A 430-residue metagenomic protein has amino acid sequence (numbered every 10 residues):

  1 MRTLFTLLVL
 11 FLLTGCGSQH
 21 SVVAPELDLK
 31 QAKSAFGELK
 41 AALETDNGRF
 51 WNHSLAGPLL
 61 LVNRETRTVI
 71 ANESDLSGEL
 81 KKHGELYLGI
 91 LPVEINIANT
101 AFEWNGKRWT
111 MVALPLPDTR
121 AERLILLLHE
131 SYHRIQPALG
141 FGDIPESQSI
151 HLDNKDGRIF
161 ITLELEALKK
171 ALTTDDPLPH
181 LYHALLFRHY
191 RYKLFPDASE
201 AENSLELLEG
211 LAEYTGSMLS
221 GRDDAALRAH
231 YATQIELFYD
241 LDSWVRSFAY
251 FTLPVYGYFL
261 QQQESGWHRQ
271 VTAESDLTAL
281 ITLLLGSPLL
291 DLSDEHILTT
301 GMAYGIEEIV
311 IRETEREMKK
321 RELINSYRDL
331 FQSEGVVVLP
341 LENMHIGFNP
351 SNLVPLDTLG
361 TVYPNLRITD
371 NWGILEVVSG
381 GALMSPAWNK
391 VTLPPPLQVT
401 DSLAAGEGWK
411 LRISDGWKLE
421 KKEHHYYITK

Functional and structural regions predicted by a protein language model:
M1-F5: Positively charged n-region of N-terminal signal peptides that target proteins for export
T14-G15: C-terminal motif of bacterial Sec signal peptides marking the signal peptidase cleavage site
H20-H83, A212, N371: N-terminal mature-domain "stem" immediately C-terminal to a signal peptide or N-terminal signal-anchor/transmembrane
K30, R269-K430: Non-catalytic terminal regions of proteins
E79-A121, S131: Active-site scaffold of zinc-dependent metalloenzymes
I125-A138: Active-site recognition of the HExxH zinc-binding catalytic motif
A138-L194, A198, E202-R228: Post-HExxH zinc-binding segment in Zn-dependent metallohydrolases
P196-A226, T233-D294: Active-site-proximal alpha-helical
